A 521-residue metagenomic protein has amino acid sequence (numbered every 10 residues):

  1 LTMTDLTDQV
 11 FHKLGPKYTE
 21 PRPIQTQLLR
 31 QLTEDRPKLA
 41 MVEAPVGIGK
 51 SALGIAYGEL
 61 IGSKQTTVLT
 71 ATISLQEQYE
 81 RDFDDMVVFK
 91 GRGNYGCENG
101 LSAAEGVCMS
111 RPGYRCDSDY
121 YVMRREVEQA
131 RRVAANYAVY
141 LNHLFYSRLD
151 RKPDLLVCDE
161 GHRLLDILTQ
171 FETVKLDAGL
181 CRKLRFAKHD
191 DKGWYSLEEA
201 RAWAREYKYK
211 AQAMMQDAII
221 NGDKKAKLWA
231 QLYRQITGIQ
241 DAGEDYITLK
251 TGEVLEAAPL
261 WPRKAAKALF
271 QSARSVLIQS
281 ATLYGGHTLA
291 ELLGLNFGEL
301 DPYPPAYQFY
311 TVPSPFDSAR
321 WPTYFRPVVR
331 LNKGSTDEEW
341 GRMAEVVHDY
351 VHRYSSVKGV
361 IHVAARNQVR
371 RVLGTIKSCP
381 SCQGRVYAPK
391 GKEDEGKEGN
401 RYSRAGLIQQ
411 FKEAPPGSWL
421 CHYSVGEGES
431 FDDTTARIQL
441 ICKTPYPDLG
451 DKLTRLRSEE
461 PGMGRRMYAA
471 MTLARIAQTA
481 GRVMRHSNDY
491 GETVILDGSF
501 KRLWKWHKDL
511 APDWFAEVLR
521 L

Functional and structural regions predicted by a protein language model:
L1-L521: ASCE RecA-like P-loop NTPase motor cores that couple ATP hydrolysis to mechanical translocation on nucleic acids
